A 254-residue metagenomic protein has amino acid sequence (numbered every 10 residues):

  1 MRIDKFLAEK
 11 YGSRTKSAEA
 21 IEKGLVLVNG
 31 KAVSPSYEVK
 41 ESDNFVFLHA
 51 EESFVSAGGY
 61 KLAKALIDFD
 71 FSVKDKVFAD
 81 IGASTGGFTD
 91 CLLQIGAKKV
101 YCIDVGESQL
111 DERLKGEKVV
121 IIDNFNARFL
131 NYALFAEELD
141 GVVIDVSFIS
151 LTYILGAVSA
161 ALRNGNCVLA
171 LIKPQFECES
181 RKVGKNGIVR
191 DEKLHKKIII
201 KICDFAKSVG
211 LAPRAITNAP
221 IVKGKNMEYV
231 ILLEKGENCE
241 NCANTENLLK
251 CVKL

Functional and structural regions predicted by a protein language model:
M1-D43, V77: A basic, amphipathic helix-loop patch mediating RNA/tRNA/ribosome contacts
K74-S84: Conserved class I S-adenosyl-L-methionine
T85-G96: Conserved SAM-binding loop of SAM-dependent methyltransferases across substrates and taxa, primarily the Class I
Y101-Y153: S-adenosyl-L-methionine
T152-V168: A short glycine-rich, Lys/Arg-flanked "PGG" loop and its adjoining helix->strand segment in the class I
G165-I172, C178: Conserved beta-strand signature within the Rossmann-like core of class I S-adenosyl-L-methionine
P174-R190: Short, glycine-/aromatic-enriched active-site segment of Class I SAM-dependent methyltransferases
M227, L232-L254: Flexible, glycine-/basic-rich loop-and-beta segments that form/coincide with the SAM-dependent methyltransferase
